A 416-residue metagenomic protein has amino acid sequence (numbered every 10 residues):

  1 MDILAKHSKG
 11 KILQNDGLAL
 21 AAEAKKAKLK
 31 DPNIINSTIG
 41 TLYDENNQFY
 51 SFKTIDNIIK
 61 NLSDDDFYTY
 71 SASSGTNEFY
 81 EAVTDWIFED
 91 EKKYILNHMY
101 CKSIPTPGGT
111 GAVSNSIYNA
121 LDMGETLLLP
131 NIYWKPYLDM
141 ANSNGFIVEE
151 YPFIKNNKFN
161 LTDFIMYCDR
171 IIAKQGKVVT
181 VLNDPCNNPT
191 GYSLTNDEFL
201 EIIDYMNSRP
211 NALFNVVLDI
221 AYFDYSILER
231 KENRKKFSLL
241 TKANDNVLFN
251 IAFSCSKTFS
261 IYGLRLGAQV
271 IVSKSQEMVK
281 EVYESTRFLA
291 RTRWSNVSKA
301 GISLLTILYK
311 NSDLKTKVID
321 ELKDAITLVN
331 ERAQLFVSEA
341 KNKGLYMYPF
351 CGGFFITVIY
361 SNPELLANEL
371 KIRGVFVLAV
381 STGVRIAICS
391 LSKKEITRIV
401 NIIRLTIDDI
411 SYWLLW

Functional and structural regions predicted by a protein language model:
G10-P107, W416: N-terminal small-domain helix-loop-helix segment of the aminotransferase-like
I34-N36, A72, A252, Y346-C351 (+2 more regions): Short beta-strand
D44-E45, I319-L370: Conserved PLP-binding catalytic core of the aspartate aminotransferase-like
D66-L213, F223-A243, N401: Conserved core of the PLP fold type I
E81, D85, E89-L96, M166-A173 (+2 more regions): PLP-dependent enzyme catalytic core of the Aspartate aminotransferase-like
A82, T241-I326: Conserved core segment of the aminotransferase class I/II
H98-Y100, P349-F355, A379-G383: Short Gly/Ser/Thr- and Asp/Glu-enriched loop/turn motifs at secondary-structure junctions
V217: Generic enzyme active-site microenvironment
